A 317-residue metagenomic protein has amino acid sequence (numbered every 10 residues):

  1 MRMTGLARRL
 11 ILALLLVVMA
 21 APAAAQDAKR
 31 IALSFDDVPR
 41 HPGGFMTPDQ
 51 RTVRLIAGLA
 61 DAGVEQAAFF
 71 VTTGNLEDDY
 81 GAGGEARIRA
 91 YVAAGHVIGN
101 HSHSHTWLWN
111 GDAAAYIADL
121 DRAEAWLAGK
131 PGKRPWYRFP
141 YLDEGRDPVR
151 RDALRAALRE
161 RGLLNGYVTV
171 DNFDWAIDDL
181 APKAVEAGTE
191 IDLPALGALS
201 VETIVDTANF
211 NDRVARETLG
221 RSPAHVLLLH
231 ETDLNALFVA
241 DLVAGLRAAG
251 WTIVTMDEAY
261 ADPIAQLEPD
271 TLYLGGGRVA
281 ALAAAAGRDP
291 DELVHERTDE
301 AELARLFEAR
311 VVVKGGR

Functional and structural regions predicted by a protein language model:
M1-I11: Bacterial N-terminal signal peptides that target proteins for export
I11-M19: Bacterial N-terminal signal peptides
A21-A25: Sec/Tat signal peptide C-region and signal peptidase I cleavage site
Q26-L142, D147, L227, G245 (+1 more regions): Active-site beta->alpha N-cap acidic-glycine motif
G44, T106-G129, D147-R161, T169-R221 (+1 more regions): Alpha-helical scaffold elements lining the catalytic groove of polysaccharide deacetylases
D61-G63, Y167, L219-R221, E231-R317: C-terminal domain-boundary segment and adjacent tail
G83-G84, A114-Y116, L180-A184, L267-Y273: Short low-complexity, flexible loop/linker segments enriched in glycine and/or proline with clustered acidic
R87, A153-L154, D241-L242: A short acidic, amphipathic alpha-helical/loop segment
